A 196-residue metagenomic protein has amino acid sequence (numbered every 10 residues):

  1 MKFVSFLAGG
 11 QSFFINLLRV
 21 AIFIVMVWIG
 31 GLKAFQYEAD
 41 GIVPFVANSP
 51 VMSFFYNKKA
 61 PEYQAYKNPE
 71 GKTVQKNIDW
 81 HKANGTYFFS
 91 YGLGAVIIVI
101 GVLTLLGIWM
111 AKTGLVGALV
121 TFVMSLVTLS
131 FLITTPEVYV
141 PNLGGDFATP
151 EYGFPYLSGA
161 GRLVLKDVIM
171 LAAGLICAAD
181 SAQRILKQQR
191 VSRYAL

Functional and structural regions predicted by a protein language model:
M1-L196: Membrane-interface extramembranous regions
